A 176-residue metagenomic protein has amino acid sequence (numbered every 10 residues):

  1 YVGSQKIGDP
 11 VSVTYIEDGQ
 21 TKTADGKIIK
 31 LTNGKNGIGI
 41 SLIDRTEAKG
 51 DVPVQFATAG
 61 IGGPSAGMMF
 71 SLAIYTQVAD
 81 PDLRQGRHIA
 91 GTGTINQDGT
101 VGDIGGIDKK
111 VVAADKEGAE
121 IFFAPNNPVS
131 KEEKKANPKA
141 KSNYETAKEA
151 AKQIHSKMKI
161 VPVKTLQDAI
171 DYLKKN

Functional and structural regions predicted by a protein language model:
S4-P10, I16-G26, I38-N176: Peripheral, non-AAA+ core regions of ATP-driven protein-machinery
K27-T32: Short beta-strand edge segments in extracellular beta-sheet folds
